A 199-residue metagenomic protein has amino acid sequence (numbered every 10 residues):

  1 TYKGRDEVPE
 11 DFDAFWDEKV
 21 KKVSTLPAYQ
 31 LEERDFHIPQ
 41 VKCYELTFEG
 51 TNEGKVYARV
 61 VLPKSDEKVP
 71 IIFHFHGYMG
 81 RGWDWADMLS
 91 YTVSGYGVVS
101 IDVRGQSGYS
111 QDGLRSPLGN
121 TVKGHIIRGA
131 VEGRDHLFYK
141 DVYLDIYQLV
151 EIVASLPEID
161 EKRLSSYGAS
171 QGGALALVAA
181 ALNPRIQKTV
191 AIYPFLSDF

Functional and structural regions predicted by a protein language model:
T1-K42: N-terminal targeting or regulatory segments adjacent to alpha/beta-hydrolase or S9 domains
K42-T47, T51-P63, I71: A short loop-to-beta-strand scaffold at the N-terminal edge of the catalytic core in hydrolase folds
E53-G54, Y78-R81, Q171: Short beta->alpha connector loops
A58-L62, K68-Y78, V98: Short beta-strand element of the alpha/beta-hydrolase
V69-P70, G95-G97, R185-K188: Loop/turn elements at helix/coil->beta-strand transitions in domains of secreted/extracellular proteins
Y78-R81, Q106, S197: Active-site loop signature of alpha/beta-hydrolase-fold enzymes
W83-L144, I152: Cap/lid segment of the alpha/beta-hydrolase catalytic domain
Y147-F199: Primarily recognizes the serine-hydrolase "nucleophile elbow" in alpha/beta-hydrolase and SGNH/GDSL folds
